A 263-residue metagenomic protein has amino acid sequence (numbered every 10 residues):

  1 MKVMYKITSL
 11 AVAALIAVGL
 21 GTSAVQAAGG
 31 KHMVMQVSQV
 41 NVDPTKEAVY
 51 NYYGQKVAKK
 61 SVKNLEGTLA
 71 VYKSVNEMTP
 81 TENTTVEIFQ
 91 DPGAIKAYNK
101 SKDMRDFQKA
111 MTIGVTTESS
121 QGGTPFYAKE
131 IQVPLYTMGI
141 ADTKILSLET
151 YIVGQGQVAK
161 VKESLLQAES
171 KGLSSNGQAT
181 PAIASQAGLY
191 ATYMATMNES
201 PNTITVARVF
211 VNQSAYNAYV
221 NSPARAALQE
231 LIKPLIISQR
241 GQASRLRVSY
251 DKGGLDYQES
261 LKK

Functional and structural regions predicted by a protein language model:
M1-A11: Bacterial N-terminal signal peptides that target proteins for export
Y5-K6, G19-L20, A207: Intrinsic disorder/low-complexity segments
A13-I16, K144: N-terminal processing/targeting junctions
I16-V25: C-terminal segment of classical bacterial N-terminal signal peptides
Q26-K100, M104-R105, I113-K263: Short S/T/G/P-rich N-terminal loop/turn motif that feeds into the first structured element of a domain
